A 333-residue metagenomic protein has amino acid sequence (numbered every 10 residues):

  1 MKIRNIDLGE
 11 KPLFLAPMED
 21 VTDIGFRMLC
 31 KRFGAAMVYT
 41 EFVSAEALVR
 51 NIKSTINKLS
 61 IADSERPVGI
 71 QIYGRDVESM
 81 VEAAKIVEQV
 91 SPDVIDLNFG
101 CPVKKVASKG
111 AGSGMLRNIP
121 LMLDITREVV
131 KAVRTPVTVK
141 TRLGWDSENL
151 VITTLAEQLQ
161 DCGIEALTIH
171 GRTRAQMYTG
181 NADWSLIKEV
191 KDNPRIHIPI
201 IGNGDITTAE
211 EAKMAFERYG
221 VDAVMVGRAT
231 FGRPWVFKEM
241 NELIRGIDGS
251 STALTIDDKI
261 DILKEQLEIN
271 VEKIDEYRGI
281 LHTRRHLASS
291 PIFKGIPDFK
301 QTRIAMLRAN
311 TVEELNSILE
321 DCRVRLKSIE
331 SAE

Functional and structural regions predicted by a protein language model:
M1-G9, L13, E19, I24-G25 (+7 more regions): Alpha/beta catalytic cores of nucleotide-metabolism and tRNA/nucleoside-modifying enzymes
M1-R4, G9, M18-D93: Glycine-rich, positively charged N-terminal anion/phosphate-binding segment
L13-A16, V38-T40, V68-I72, I95 (+4 more regions): Hydrophobic faces of well-ordered beta-strands that scaffold small-molecule active sites in alpha/beta enzyme cores
F14, M18, V68-Q71, G110-S113 (+4 more regions): Conserved short-loop catalytic and cofactor-binding motifs
M18-D20, V43-A45, Y73-R75, G100-P102 (+4 more regions): Active-site beta-loop-alpha junctions enriched in small/polar residues
V81-A111, P120-I198: Alpha/beta enzyme core
L116: Aromatic- and acidic-residue-enriched carbohydrate-binding clefts of CAZyme catalytic domains
